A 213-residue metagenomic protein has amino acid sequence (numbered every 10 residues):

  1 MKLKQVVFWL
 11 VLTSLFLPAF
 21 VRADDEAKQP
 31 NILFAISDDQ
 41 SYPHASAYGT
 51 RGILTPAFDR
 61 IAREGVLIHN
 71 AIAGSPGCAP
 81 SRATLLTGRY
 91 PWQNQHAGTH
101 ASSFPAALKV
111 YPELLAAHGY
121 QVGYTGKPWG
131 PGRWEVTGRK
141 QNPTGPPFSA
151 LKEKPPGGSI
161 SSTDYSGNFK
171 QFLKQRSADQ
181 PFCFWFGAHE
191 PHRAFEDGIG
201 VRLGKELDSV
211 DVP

Functional and structural regions predicted by a protein language model:
K2-K4, V11, L15, F20-P213: Formylglycine-dependent sulfatase
